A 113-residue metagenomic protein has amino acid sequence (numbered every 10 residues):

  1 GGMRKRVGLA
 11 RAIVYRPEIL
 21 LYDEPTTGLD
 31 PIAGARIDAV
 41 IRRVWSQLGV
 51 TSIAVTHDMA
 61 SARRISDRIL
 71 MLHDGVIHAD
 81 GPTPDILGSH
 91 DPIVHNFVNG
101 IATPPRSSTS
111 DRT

Functional and structural regions predicted by a protein language model:
L9: Hydrophobic anchor residue at the start of the ABC signature
Y15: Conserved signature/switch motifs of ABC ATPase nucleotide-binding domains
L20-D23: Catalytic Walker B motif of ABC-type/P-loop ATPase nucleotide-binding domains
A35-L48: Helical segment within the ABC ATPase nucleotide-binding domain
T56-H57: H-loop/switch region of ABC-family ATPase nucleotide-binding domains
A62-R64: A short, surface-exposed alpha-helical micro-motif characterized by mixed small hydrophobic and charged/polar residues
D80-G81: ABC ATPase "signature
